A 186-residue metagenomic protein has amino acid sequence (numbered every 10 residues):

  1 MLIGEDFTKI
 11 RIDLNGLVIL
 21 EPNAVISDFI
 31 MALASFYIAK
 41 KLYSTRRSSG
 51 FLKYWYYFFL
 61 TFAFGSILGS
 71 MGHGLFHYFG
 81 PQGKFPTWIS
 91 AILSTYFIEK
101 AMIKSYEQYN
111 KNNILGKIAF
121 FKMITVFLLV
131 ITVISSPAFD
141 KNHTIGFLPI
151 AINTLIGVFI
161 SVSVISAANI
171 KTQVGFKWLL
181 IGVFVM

Functional and structural regions predicted by a protein language model:
G4-A32, H143-I150: Hydrophobic transmembrane alpha-helical segments in integral membrane proteins
T8, I12-P22, R46-K53, Y78-F85 (+1 more regions): Juxtamembrane loop-transmembrane helix junctions in multi-pass integral membrane proteins, especially the extracellular
L20-I30, Y57-T61, G83-S90, P149-I152 (+1 more regions): Physicochemical signature of membrane-embedded alpha-helices that form the seven-helix bundle of GPCRs, emphasizing
M31, Y54-L75, I181-M186: Hydrophobic alpha-helical transmembrane segments of multi-pass membrane proteins
S35-T45, S70-Q82, P86-I118: Internal transmembrane alpha-helix with an interfacial aromatic "cap," most often the third helix
F36-K40, K100-K104, L129-K141, N153-V185: Alpha-helical transmembrane segments in multipass membrane proteins, preferentially the mid-helix core
R46-F62, N110-M123, K171-G182: Membrane-interfacial loop-to-transmembrane alpha-helix junctions, especially the N-terminal start
G74-Q82, V133-L148: Membrane-interface helix caps and helix-loop-helix hairpins in membrane proteins
